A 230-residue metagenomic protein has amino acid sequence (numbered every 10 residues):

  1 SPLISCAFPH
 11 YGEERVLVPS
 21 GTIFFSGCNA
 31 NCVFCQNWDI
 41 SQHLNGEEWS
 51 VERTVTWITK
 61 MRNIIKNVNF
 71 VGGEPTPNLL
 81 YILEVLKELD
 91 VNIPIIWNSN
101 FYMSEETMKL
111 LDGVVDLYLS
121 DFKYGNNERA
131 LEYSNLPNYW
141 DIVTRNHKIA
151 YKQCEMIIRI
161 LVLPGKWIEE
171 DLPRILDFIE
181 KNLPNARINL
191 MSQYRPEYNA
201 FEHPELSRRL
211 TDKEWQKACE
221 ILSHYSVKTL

Functional and structural regions predicted by a protein language model:
S1, N45-T56: Short cysteine/histidine-rich metal-coordination sites, predominantly Zn2+-binding motifs
S1-F25, N37-Q42: N-terminal [4Fe-4S]-dependent radical SAM core
C6-Y11, G21-T22, A30, V51-K60: Short, charged beta->alpha transition segments
T22-C35, E74: Cysteine-centered iron-sulfur cluster-binding motifs in ferredoxin-type domains/subunits of redox enzymes
S41-G46, D90-V91: A short alpha->loop->secondary-structure connector
V51-P204: Conserved AdoMet/S-adenosylmethionine-binding subsite of the radical SAM
K152-M156, K213-L230: C-terminal accessory region of radical SAM enzymes
H203-E214: Short, flexible active-site recognition loops that position polar ligands and cofactors
